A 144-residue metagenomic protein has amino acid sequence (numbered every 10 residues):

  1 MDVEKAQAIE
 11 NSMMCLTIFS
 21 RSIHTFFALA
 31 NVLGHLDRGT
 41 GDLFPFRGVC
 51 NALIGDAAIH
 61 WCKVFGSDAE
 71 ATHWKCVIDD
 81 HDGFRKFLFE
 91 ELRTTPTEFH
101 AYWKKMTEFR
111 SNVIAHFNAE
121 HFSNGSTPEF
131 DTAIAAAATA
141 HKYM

Functional and structural regions predicted by a protein language model:
M1-K105, T127-M144: Amphipathic alpha-helical interface segments
P96-N124: Histidine-centered, metal-coordinating catalytic motifs and their short helical/loop contexts
